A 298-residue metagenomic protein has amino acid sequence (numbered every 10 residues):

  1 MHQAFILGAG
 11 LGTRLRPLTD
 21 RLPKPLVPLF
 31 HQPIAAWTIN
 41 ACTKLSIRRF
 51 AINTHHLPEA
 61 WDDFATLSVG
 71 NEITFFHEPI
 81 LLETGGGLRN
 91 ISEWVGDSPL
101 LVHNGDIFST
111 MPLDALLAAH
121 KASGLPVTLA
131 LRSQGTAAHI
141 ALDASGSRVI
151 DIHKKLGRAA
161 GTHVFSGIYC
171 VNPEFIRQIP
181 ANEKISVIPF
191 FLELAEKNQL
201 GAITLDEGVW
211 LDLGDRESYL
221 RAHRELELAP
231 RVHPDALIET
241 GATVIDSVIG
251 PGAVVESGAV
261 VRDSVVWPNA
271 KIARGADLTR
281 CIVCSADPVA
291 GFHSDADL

Functional and structural regions predicted by a protein language model:
M1-D20: N-terminal nucleotide-binding beta1-loop-alpha1 segment
H2-I6, P28-N104, A115, C284-L298: Conserved N-terminal catalytic core of the sugar/cofactor nucleotidyltransferase
L11, G105-I107: Active-site metal-binding loops of divalent metal-dependent hydrolases
A51-T54, T128-L131, V265, I282: Short internal beta-strands
H56, T128-A144: Short beta-strand-to-loop element that shapes/binds the nucleotide-sugar donor at the catalytic cleft/hinge
P99-L101, F108, P112-K121, R132-G135 (+1 more regions): Catalytic-core segments of class I nucleotidyltransferases/pyrophosphorylases that form NMP-activated intermediates
P230-A242, S247-V248, A253-V255, A259 (+6 more regions): A structural motif detector for beta-strand N-caps
